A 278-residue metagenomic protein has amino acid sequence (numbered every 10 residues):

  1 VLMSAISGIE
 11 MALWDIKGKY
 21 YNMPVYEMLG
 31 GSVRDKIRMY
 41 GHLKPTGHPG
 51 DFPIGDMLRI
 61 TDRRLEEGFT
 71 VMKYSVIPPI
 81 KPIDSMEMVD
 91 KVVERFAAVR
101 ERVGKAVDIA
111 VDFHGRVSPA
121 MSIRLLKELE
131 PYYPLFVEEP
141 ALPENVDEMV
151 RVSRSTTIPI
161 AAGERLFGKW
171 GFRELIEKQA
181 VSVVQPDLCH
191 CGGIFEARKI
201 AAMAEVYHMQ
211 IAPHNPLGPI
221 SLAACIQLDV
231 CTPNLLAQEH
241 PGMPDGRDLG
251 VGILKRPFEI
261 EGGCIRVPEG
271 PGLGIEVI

Functional and structural regions predicted by a protein language model:
V1-I109, R116, A120-I123, K127-P131 (+1 more regions): N-terminal capping/lid subdomain adjacent to the active-site entrance of alpha/beta enzymes
M3-S4, G50, V89, G115 (+4 more regions): A generic secondary-structure micro-motif detector that highlights 1-2 residue hydrophobic/ambivalent hotspots embedded
A5, A12, E66, P78 (+12 more regions): A sequence-composition feature that detects small, non-aromatic residues
M28-G30, I80-A98, S118-M121, P140-S153 (+2 more regions): Active-site-adjacent beta->alpha loops and helix N-cap segments on the catalytic face of soluble alpha/beta enzymes
S32, K36-R38, R102-V111, S153-G163 (+1 more regions): Short beta-strand/loop segments at the ligand-binding rim of alpha/beta enzyme cores
S75, P140, D187: Conserved residues at the C-terminal ends of beta-strands
M88-D90, F113-R116, L135-P140, L166 (+1 more regions): Short acidic/polar alpha-helix capping motifs at helix-coil junctions
K127, Y133-F136, E144-C264, P268: Shared catalytic-loop signature of beta/alpha-barrel
